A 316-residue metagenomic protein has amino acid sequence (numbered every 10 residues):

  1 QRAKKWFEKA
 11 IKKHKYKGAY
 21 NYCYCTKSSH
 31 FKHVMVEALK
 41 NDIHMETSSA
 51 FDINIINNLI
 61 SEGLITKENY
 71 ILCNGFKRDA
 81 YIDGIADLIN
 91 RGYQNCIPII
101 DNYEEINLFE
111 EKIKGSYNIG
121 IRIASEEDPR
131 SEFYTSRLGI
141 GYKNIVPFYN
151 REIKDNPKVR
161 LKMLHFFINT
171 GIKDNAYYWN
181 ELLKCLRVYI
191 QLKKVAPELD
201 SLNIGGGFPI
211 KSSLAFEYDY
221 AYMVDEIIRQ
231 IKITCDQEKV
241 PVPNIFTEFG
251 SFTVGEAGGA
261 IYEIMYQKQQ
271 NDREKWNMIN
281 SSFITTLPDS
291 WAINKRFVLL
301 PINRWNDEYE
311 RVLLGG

Functional and structural regions predicted by a protein language model:
Q1-K15: Low-complexity, highly charged intrinsically disordered N-terminal segments that act as targeting/localization
I11-K15, H30-K40, C235-E238: A short acidic-Thr-Gly-centered motif at the start of a beta-strand
K15-G18, V195-S201, Q237-F246: Flexible, glycine/charged-enriched surface loops at secondary-structure junctions
N21-S201: Active-site-proximal beta-alpha core segment in soluble small-molecule metabolic enzymes
I168-N169, L202-S212, T247-F252: Glycine-rich beta-strand-to-loop/alpha-helix junction loops that act as flexible
D174-N180, K211-M223, V254-Y266: Short glycine/threonine-rich loop-to-helix capping motif typified by GTGT followed within a few residues by an Asp-Pro
E198-L202, P209, A221-D225, N244: Contiguous mid-protein beta-loop-alpha structural module that forms a pocket-lining wall or clamp of enzyme active
E226, K232-D236, V240-G316: Charged (often Lys/Glu-rich) extended helix/loop segments that serve as interaction or gating elements
